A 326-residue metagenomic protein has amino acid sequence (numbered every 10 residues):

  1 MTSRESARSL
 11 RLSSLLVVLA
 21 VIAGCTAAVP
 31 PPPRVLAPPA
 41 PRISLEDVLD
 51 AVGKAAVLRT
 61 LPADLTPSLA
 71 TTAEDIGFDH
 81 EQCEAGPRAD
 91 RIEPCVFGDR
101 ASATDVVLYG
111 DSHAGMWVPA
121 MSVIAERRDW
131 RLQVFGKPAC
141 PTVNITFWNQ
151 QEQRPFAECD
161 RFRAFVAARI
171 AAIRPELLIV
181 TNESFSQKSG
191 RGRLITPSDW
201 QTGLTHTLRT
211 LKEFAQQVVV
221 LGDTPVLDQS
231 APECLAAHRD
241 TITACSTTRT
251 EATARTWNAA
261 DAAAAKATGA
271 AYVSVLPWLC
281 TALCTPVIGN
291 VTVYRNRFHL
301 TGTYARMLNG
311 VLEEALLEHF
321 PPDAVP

Functional and structural regions predicted by a protein language model:
T2-P326: Extracellular/periplasmic envelope-modification machinery, especially enzymes that add or remove acyl/ester groups on
